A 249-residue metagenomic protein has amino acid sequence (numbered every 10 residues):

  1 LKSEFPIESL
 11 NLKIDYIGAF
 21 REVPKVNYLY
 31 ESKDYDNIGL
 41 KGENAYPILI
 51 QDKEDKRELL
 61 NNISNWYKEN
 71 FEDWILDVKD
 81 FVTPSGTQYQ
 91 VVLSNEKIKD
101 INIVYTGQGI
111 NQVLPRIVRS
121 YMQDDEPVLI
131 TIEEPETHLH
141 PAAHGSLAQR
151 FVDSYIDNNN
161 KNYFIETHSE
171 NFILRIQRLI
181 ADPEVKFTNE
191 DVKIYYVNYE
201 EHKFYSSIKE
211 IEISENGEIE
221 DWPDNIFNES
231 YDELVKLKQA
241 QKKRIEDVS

Functional and structural regions predicted by a protein language model:
K2-Y105, D125, K242-V248: Extended helical coiled-coil dimerization/tether regions that scaffold and oligomerize large DNA-maintenance assemblies
K56-K238: Switch/communication elements of ASCE P-loop NTPase nucleotide-binding domains
